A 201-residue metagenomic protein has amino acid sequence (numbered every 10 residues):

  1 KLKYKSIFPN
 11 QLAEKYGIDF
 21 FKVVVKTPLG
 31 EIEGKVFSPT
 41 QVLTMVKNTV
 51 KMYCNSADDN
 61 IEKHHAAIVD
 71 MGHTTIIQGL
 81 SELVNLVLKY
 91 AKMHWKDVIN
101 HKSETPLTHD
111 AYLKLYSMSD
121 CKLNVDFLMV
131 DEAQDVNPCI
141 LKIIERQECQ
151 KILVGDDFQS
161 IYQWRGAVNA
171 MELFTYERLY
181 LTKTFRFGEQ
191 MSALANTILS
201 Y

Functional and structural regions predicted by a protein language model:
K1-L2, K122-L123, F127, Q134-Y201: Conserved helicase motor core of SF1/SF2 NTP-dependent helicases
K1-Y53: Conserved P-loop NTPase-based nucleic-acid remodeling module centered on helicase motor cores
K15-Y16, K92, T175: General secondary-structure edge motif
G30-F127, P138-I140, Q163: Accessory N-terminal region flanking or inserted into the helicase ATPase core in nucleic-acid motor proteins
